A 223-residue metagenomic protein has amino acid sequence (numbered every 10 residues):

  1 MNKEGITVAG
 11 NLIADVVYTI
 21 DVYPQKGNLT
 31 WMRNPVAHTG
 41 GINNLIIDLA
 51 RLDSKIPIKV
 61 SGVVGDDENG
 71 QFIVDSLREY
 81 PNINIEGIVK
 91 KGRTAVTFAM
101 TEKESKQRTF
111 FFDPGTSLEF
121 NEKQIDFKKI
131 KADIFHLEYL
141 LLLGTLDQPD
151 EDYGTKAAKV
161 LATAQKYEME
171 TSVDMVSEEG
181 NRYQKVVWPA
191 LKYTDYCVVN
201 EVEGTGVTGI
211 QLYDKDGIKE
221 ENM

Functional and structural regions predicted by a protein language model:
M1-A14, Q71-V89, V96, T101-M223: Ribokinase/PfkB-type carbohydrate-kinase core domain
M1-V63, E68-R78: Glycine-rich phosphate/adenosyl-contacting loop at the front of the ribokinase-like
N43, D67, G92, E201-V202: Alpha-helix N-cap/helix-start capping motif
V63-D66, K91, V176: Short beta->alpha junction loops/turns
